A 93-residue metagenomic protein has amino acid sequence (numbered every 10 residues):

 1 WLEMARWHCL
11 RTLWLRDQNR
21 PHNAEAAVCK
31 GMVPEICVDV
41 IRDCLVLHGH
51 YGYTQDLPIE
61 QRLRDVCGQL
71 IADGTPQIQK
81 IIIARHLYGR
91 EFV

Functional and structural regions predicted by a protein language model:
W1-V93: Alpha-helical interface subdomain recognition
